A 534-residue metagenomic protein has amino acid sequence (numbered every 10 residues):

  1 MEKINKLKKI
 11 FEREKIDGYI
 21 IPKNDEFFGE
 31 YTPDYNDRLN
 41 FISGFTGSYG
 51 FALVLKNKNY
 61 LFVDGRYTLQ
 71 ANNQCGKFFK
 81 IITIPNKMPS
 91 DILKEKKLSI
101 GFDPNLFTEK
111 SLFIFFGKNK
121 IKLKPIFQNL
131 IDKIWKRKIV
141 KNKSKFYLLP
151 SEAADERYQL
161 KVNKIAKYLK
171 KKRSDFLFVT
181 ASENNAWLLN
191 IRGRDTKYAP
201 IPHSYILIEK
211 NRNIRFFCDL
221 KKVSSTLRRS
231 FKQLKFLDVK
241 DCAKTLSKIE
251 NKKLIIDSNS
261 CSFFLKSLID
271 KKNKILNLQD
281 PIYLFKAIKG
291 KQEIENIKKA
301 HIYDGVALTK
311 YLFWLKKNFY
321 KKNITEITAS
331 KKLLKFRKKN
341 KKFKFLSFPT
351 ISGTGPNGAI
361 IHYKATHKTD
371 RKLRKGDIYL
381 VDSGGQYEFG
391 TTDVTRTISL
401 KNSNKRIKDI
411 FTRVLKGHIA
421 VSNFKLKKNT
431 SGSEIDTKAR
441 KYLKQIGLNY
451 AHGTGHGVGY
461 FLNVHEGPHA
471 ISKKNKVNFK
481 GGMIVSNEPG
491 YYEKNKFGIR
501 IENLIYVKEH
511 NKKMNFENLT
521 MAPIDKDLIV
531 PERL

Functional and structural regions predicted by a protein language model:
M1-L534: Active-site neighborhoods and metal-handling regions in enzymes and metal-associated proteins
